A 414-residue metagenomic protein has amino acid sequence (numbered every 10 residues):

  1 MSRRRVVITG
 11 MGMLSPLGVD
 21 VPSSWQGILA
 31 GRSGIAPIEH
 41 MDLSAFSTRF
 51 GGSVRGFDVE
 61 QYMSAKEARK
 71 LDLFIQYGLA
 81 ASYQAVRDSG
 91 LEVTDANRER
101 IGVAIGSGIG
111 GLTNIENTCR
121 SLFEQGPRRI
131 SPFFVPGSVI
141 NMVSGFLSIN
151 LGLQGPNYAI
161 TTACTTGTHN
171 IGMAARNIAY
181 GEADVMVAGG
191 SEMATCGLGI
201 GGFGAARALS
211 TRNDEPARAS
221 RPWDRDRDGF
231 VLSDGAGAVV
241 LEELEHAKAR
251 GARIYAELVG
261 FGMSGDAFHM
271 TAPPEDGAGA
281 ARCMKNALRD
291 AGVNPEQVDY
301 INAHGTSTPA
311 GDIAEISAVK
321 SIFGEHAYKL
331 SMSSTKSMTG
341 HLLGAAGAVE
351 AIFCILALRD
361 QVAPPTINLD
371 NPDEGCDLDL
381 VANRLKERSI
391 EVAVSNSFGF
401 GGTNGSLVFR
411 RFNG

Functional and structural regions predicted by a protein language model:
M1-E67, E245-E257, I352-T366, R410-G414: ACP-dependent fatty acid/polyketide chain-elongation machinery
M1-I8, D95-R98, A291-Q297, A327-Y328 (+1 more regions): Flexible, low-complexity linker/loop segments at domain and module junctions
R5-T9, A36, D214-A291, Y300 (+1 more regions): Condensing-enzyme catalytic core mediating Claisen C-C bond formation in acyl metabolism
I8, L29-T162, S191-G202, P295-G311: Conserved beta-ketoacyl condensing-enzyme motif
L43-S53, G110-N114, M193-S220, G262-R282 (+3 more regions): Active-site-adjacent elements of ketosynthase-type condensing enzymes
G78-L91, I140-L151, P156-E192, F230-A252 (+2 more regions): Active-site-proximal alpha-helical scaffold in enzymes
E124-S131, G172, R176, Y180 (+3 more regions): Glycine-/small-residue-rich "gating" segment that lines the acyl/pantetheine channel and substrate pocket
I130-V135, G155-T162, D224-D228, L330-H341 (+1 more regions): Short pre-catalytic strand/loop immediately N-terminal to key active-site residues, enriched for Gly-Thr
